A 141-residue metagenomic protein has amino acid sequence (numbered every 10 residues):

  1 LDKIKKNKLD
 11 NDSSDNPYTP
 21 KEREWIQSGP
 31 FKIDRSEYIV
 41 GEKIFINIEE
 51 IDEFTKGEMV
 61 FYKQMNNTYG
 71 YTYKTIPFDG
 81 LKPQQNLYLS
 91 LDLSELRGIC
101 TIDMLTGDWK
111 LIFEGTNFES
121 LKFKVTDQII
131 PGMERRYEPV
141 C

Functional and structural regions predicted by a protein language model:
L1-C141: Extracytoplasmic/secretory-pathway segments with low complexity and glycosylation-like composition
